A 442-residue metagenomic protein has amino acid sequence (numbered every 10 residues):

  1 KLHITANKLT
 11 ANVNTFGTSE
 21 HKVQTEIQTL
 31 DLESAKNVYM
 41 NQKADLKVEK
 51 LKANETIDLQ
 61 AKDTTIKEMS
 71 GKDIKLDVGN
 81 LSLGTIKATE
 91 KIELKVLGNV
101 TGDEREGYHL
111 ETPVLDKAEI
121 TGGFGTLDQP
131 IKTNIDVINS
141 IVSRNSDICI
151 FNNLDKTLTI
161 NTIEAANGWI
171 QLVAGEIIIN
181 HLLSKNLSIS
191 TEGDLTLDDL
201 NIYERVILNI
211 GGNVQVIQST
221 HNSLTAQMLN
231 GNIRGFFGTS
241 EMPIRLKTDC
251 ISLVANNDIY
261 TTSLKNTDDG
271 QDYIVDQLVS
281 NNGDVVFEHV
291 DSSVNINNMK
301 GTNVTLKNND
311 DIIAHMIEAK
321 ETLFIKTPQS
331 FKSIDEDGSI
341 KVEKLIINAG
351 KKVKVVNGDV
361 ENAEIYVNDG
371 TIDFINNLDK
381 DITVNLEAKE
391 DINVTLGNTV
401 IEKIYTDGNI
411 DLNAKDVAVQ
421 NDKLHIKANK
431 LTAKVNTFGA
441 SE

Functional and structural regions predicted by a protein language model:
K1-E442: Extracellular lectin-like interaction modules
